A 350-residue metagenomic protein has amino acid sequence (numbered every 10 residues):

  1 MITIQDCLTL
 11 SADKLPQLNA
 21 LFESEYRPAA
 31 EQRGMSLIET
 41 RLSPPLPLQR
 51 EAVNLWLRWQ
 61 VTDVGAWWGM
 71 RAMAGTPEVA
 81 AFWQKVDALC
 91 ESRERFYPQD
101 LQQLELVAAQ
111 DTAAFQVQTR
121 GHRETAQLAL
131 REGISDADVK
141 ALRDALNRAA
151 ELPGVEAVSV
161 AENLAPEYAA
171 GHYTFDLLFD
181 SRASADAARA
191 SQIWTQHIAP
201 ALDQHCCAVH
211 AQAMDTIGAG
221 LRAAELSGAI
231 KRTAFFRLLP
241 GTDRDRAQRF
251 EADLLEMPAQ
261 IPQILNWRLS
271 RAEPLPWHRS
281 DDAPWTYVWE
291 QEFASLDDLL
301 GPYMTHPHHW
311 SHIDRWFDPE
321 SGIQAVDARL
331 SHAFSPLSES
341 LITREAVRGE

Functional and structural regions predicted by a protein language model:
M1-A80, Q84-Q196, P200-S311, V326-E350: Short S/T/G/P-rich N-terminal loop/turn motif that feeds into the first structured element of a domain
